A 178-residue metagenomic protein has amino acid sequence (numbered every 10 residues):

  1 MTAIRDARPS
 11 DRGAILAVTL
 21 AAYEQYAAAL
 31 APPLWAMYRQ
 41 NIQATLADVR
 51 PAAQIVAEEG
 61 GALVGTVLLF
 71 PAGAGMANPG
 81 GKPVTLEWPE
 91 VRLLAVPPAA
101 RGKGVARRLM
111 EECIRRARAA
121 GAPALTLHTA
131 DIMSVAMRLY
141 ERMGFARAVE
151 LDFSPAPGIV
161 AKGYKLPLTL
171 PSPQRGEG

Functional and structural regions predicted by a protein language model:
P9-R12, L16-P98, M110-E112, R116 (+2 more regions): Acetyl-CoA-dependent GNAT
L86-W88, P123-T126, A130-S172: C-terminal "cap" of GNAT-fold acetyltransferases
L93-E111, A120, D131-R138, R142-M143: Conserved glycine-rich acetyl-CoA-binding loop
R175-E177: Glycine-biased, low-complexity coil/linker segments
